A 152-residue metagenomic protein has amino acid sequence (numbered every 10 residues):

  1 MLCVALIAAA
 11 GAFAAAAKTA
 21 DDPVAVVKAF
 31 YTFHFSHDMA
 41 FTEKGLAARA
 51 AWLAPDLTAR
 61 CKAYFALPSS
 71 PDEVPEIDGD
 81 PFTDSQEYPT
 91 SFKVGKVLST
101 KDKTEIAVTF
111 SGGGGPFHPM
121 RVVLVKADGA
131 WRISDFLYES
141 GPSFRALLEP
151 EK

Functional and structural regions predicted by a protein language model:
L2-G11: Bacterial N-terminal signal peptides
A12-T19: Boundary at the C-terminal end of the N-terminal hydrophobic targeting segment
K18, A54-P116: Surface-exposed, charged secondary-structure patches
D21-D38: Short, aromatic-enriched amphipathic alpha-helices that serve as compact interaction elements
A29-F33, W52, R60, Y64 (+1 more regions): Residues that form generic nucleotide/phosphate-binding pockets
D38-R49: Surface-exposed patches in mature extracellular/periplasmic domains of secreted proteins
S99-K103, A107-T109, G114-P119, A127-D128 (+1 more regions): Low-complexity, intrinsically disordered terminal/linker segments enriched in charged and Gly/Pro repeats
